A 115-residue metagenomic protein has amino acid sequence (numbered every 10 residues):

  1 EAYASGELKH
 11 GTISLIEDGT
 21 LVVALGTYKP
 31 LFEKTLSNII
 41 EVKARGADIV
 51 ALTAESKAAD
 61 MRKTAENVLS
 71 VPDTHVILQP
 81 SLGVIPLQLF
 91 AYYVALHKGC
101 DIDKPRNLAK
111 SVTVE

Functional and structural regions predicted by a protein language model:
E1-E115: A SIS-like phosphosugar-recognition module
